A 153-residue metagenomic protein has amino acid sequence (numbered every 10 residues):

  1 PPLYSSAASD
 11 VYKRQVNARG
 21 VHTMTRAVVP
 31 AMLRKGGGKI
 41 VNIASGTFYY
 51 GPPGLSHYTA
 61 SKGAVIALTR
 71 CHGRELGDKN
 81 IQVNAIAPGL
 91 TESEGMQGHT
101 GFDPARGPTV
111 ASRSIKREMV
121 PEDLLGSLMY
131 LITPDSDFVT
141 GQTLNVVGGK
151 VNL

Functional and structural regions predicted by a protein language model:
P1-A8, Y12: Single conserved hydrophobic/aromatic residue that forms the stacking wall/gate of nucleotide- or nucleobase-binding
T25, S61, T69: Active-site helix of classical SDR
P30, R74-D78, D137: Alpha-helical segment proximal to the catalytic Tyr-Lys
S45: Residue(s) in the substrate-gating loop at a strand-loop-helix junction that position the organic substrate next
Y50, M129, T140-L153: Short C-terminal tail/terminal secondary-structure segment of NAD(P)H-dependent dehydrogenase/reductase domains
G51-T59, C71: Active-site loop-to-helix junction immediately N-terminal to the catalytic Tyr of the SDR YXXXK motif in Rossmann-fold
R113-L124: A conserved structural motif in NAD(P)-dependent oxidoreductases
